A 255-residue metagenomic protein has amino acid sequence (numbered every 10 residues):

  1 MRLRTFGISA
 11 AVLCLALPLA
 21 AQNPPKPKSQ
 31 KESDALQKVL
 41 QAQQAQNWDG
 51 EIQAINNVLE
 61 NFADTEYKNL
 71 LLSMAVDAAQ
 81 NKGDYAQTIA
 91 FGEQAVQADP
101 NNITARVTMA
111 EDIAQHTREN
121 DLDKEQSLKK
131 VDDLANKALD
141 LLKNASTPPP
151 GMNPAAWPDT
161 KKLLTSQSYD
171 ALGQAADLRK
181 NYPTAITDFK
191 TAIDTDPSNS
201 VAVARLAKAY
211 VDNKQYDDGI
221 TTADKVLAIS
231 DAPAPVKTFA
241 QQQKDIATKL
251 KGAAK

Functional and structural regions predicted by a protein language model:
L19-L71, K255: N-terminal leader/linker segments that initiate helical-solenoid repeat arrays
A63-E66, P100, K143, P197 (+1 more regions): Short coil turns that delineate tetratricopeptide repeat
K68-L71, A105, P148, S168 (+3 more regions): TPR alpha-solenoid repeat register
